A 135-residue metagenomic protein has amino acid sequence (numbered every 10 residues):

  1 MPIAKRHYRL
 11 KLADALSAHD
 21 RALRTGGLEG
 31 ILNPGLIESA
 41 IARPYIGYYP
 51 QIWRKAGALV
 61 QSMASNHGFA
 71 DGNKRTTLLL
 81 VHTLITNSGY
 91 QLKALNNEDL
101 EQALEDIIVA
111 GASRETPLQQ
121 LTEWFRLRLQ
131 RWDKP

Functional and structural regions predicted by a protein language model:
M1-P135: FIC/Doc superfamily catalytic core
